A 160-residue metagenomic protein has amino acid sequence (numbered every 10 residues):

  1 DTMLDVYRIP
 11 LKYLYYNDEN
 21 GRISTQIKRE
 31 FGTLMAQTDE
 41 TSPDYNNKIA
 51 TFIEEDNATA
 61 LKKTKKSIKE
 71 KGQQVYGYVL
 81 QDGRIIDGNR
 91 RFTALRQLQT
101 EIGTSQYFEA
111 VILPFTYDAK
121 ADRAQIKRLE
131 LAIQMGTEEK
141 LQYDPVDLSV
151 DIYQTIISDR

Functional and structural regions predicted by a protein language model:
D1-Q106: Short, charged/polar connector segments at secondary-structure boundaries
I49-I53, T100-R160: Amphipathic, charge-rich alpha-helical segments that serve as recognition/docking helices
